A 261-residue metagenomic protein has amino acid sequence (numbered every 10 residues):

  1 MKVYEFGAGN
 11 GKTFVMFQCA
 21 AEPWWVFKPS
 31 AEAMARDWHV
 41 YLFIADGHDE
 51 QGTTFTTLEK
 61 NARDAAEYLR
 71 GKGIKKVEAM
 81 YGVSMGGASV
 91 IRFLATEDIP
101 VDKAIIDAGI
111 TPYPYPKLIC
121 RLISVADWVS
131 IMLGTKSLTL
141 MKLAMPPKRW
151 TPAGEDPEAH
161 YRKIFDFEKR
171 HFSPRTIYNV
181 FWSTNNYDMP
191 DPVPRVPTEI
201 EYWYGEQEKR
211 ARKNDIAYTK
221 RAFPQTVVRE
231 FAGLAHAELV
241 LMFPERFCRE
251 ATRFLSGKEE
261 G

Functional and structural regions predicted by a protein language model:
Y4-E50: Conserved HGGG/HGGXW glycine-rich cap/lid loop of the alpha/beta-hydrolase fold
Y41-Y81: Active-site loop/oxyanion-hole signature of alpha/beta-hydrolase fold enzymes
G82-V90: Gly/Ala-rich beta-loop-alpha elbow adjacent to hydrolase catalytic centers
A95, V101-L133: Flexible "cap/lid" loop of the alpha/beta hydrolase fold
Y115-K117, K136-P194: Conserved alpha/beta-hydrolase catalytic His-Asp/Glu region
V196, Y202-Y204: Short beta-strand/loop motif that positions the catalytic acidic residue of the alpha/beta-hydrolase fold
E206-A211, A237: Acidic catalytic loop of the alpha/beta-hydrolase fold
L234-R246: Catalytic histidine-centered segment of alpha/beta-hydrolase-like enzymes
